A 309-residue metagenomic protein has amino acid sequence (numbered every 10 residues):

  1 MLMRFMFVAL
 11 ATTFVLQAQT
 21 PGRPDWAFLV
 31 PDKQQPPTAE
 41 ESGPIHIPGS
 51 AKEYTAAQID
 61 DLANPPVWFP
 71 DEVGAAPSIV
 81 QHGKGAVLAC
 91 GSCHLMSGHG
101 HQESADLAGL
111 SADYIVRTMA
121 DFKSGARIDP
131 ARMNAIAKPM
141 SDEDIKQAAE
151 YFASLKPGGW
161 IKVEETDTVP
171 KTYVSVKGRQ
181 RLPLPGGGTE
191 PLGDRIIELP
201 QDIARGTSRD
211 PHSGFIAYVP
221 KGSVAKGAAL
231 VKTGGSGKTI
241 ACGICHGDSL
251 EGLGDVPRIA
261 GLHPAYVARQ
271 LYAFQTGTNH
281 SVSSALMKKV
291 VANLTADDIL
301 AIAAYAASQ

Functional and structural regions predicted by a protein language model:
L2-V8: Sec-dependent signal peptide recognition, specifically the positively charged N-region followed immediately by
A9-A18: Hydrophobic h-region of N-terminal signal peptides that target proteins for export in Gram-negative bacteria
Q19-L88, S92, I128-A241, T276-Q309: Flexible coil segments in periplasmic/lumen-exposed cytochrome c-class electron-transfer proteins
G91, A108, G243, P257-A260: Cys/His/Pro-rich metal-binding microdomains
M96, D248: Cys/His-rich metal-chelating microdomains
H99-G100, E251-G252: Short, non-ligating residues that shape and space the ligands of small metal-coordination modules and catalytic
A108-N134, A260-Y272, T276-S284: Extended intrinsically disordered, low-complexity coil regions enriched in Ser, Thr, Gly, Ala and often Pro
